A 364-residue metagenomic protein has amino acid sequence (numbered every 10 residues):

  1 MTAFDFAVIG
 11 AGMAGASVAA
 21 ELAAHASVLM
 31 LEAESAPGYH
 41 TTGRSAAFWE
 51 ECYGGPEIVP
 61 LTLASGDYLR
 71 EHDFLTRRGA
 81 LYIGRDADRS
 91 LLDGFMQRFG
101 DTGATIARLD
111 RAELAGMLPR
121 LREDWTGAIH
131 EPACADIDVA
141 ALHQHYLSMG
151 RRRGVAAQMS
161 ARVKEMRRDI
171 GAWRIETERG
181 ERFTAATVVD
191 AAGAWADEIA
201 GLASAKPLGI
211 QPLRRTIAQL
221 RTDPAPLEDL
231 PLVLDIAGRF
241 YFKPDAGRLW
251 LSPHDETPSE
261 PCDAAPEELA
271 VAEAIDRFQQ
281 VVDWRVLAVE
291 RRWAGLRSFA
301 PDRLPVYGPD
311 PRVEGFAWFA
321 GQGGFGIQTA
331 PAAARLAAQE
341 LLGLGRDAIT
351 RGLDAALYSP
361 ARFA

Functional and structural regions predicted by a protein language model:
M1-G12, L29: Beta1/beta-strand and adjacent pyrophosphate-binding region of the FAD-binding site in flavoprotein oxidoreductases
G15: N-terminal Rossmann-fold NAD(P) dinucleotide-binding loop
A20-E21, W49, H72-G79, R182 (+2 more regions): Active-site substrate-recognition segment that forms the wall of the catalytic cavity or substrate channel
A23-T42: Glycine-rich FAD pyrophosphate-binding loop
S45-M117, W125-T126, R239-F240, R277: Dinucleotide-binding Rossmann-like beta1-alpha1 core, especially the glycine-rich loop that anchors the ADP
V59-L61, Y82-L91, I129-S148, A264-A272: Short beta-strand to alpha-helix junction loop
I129-A186: Helical element adjacent to the flavin cofactor pocket in flavoenzyme catalytic cores
Q280-A364: C-terminal catalytic lobe of FAD-dependent flavoproteins
